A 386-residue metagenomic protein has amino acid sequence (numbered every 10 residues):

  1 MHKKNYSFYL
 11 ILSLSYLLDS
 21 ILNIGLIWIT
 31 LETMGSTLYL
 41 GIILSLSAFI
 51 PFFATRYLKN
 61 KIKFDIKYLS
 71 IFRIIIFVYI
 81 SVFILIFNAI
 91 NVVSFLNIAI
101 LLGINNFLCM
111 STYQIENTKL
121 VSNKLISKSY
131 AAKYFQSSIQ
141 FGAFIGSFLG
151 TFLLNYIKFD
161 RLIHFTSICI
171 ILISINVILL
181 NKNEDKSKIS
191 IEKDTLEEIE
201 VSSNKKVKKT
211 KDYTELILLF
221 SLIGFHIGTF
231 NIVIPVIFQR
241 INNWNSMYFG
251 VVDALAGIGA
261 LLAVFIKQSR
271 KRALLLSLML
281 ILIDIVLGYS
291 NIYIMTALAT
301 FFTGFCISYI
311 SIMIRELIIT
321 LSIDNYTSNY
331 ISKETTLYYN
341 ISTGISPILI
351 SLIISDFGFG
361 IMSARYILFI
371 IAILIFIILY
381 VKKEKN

Functional and structural regions predicted by a protein language model:
M1-I50, V207-A254: Helix-loop boundary and gating motifs at the non-cytosolic
M1-N5, N181-L218: Juxtamembrane intracellular "pre-TM" segments in multi-pass secondary transporters
I11-N23, L46-K59, R73, S94-L154 (+2 more regions): Substrate-agnostic recognition of the 12-TM MFS/MFS-like secondary transporter fold
I27-E32, I86, I145-H164, R240-I241 (+1 more regions): Transmembrane alpha-helix termini and helix-breaking/packing motifs in multi-pass membrane transporters
L31, F83-F87, L102, N176-V177 (+2 more regions): MFS-fold secondary transporters
F53-F72, I76, S138, N242-N386: C-terminal transmembrane bundle of multi-pass solute transporters/carriers
L85-A99, L287-T300: Helix-loop junctions at membrane interfaces in 12-TM secondary transporters
R161-L179, S363-Y380: Symmetry-related core transmembrane helices of the 12-TM Major Facilitator Superfamily/SLC fold
